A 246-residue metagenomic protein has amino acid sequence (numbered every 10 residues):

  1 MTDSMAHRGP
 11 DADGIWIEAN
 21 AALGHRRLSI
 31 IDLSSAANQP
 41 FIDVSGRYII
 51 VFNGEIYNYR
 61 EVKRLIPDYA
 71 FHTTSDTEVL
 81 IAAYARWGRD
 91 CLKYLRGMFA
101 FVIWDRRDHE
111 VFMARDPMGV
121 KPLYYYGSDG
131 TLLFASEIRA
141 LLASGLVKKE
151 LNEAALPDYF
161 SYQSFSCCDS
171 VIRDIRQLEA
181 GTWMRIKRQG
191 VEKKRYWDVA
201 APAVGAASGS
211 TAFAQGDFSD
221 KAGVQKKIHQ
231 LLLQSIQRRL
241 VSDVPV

Functional and structural regions predicted by a protein language model:
M1-V246: Cysteine-centered catalytic environments shared across enzyme families
